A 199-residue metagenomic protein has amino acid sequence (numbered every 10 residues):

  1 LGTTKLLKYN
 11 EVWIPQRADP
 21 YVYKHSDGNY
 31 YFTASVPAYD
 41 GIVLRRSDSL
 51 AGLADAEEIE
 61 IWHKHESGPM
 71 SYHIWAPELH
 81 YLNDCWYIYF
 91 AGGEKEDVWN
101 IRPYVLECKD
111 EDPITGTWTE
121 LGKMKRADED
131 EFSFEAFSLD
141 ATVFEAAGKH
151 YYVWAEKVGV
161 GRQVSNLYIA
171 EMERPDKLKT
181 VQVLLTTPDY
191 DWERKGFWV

Functional and structural regions predicted by a protein language model:
L1-V199: Carbohydrate-active catalytic/glycan-binding domains of CAZyme proteins, especially the secreted or lumenal ectodomains
